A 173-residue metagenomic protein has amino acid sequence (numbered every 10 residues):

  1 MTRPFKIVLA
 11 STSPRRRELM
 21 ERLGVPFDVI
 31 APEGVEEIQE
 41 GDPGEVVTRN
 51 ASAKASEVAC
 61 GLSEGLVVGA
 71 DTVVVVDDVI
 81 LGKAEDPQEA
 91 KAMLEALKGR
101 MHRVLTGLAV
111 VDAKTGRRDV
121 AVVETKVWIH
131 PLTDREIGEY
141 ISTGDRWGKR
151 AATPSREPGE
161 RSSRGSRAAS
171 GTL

Functional and structural regions predicted by a protein language model:
T2-I7, V29, G41-T172: Anionic-ligand binding patches
T2-V25: N-terminal beta1-alpha1 ligand-phosphate binding loop
T12, P32, A113: Cofactor-binding loop segments of dinucleotide-utilizing enzymes, especially the Rossmann-like FAD- and NAD(P)+-binding
R16, E36-I38, R117: Flexible, glycine-rich phosphate/dinucleotide-binding loops and adjacent beta-alpha linkers at cofactor/substrate
E18-R22, I38-E40, C60-G61: Short loop/helix-cap segments at secondary-structure boundaries that form the rim of catalytic
D28-E36: A short beta-strand-loop structural module common to alpha/beta enzyme folds
